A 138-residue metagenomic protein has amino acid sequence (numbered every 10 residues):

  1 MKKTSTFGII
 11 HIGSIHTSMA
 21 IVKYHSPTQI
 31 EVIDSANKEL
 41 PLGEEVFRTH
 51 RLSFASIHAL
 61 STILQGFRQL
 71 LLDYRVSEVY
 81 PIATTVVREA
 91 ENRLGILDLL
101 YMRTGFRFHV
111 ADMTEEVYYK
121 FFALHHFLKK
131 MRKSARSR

Functional and structural regions predicted by a protein language model:
M1-I12, A20-R138: Nucleotide/phosphate-binding catalytic cleft detector across ATP-hydrolyzing and phosphate-transferring enzymes
I15: Primarily the dimerization/phosphotransfer
